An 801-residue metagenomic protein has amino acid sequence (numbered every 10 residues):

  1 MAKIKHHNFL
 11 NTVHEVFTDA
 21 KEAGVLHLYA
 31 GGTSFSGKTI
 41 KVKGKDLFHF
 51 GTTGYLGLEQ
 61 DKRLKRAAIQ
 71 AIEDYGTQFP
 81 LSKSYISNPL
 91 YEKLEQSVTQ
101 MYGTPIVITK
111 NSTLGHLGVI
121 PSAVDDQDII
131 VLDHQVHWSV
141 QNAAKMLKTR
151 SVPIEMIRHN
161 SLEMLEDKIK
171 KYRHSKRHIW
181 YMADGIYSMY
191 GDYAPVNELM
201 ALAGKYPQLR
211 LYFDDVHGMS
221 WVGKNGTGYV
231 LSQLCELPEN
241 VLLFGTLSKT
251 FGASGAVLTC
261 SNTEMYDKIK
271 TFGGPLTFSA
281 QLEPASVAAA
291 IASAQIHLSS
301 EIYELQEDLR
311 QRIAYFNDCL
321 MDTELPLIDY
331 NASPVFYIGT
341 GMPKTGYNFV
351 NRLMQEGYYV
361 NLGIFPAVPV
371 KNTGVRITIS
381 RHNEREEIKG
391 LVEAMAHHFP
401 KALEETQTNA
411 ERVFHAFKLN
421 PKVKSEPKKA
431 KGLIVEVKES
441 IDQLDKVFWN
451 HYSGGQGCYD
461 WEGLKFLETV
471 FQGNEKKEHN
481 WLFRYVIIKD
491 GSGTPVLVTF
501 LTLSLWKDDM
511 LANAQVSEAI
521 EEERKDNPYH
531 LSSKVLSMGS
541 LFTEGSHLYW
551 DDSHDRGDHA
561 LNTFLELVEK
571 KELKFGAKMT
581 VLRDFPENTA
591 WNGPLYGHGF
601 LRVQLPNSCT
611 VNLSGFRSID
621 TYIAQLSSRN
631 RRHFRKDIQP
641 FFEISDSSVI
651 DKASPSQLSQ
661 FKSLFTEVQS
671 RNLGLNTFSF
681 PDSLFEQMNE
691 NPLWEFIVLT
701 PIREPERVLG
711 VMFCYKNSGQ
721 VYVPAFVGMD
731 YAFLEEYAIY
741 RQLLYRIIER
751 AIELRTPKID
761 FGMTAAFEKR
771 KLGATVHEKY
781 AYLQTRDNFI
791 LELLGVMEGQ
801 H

Functional and structural regions predicted by a protein language model:
K62, R66-D74, Q96, Q100 (+2 more regions): PLP-dependent enzyme catalytic core of the Aspartate aminotransferase-like
R66-N111: Conserved N-terminal alpha-helix of the aminotransferase class I/II PLP-enzyme fold
S122-W138: Conserved PLP-anchoring active-site segment centered on the Schiff-base-forming lysine
E155-Y212: Active-site phosphate-binding strand-loop segment of PLP-dependent enzymes
Q233-K268: Active-site PLP attachment segment
Y303-N317, T323-E356, A367, K371 (+1 more regions): Conserved PLP-binding catalytic core of the aspartate aminotransferase-like
P427-A519, M579-E735: A conserved beta-strand-loop-helix scaffold within acyl/acetyltransferase catalytic domains
L482-R484, D490, V496, L503-L601 (+2 more regions): Acyl-donor binding region in acyl/amide transferases
